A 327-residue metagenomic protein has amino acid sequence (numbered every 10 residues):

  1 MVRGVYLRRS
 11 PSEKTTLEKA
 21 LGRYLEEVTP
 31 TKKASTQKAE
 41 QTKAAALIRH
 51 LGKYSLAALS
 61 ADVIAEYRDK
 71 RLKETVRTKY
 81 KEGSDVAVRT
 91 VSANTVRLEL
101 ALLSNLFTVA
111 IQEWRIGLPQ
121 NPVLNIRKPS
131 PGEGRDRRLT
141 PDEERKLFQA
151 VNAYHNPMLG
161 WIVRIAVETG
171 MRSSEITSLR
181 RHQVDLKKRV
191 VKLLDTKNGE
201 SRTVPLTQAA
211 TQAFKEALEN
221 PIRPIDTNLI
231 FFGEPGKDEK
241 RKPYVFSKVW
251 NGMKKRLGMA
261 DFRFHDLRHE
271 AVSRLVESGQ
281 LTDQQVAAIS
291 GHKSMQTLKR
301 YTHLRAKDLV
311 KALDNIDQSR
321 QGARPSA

Functional and structural regions predicted by a protein language model:
M1-E66, T227: N-terminal DNA-binding module of tyrosine recombinases/phage integrases
A57-L72, G83, V123-R127: Short, conserved phosphate-binding/catalytic loop or strand-edge motifs used in phosphoryl-/nucleotidyl-transfer
R77-A93, R97-L102, Q112, I116-S173 (+5 more regions): Basic, Lys/Arg- and aromatic-enriched nucleic-acid-binding interface segment
N94, Q112, R164, E168-E175 (+2 more regions): C-terminal catalytic core of tyrosine-transesterase DNA break-rejoin enzymes
R138, D195-G199, A209, D283 (+1 more regions): Catalytic-site neighborhood detector that most strongly recognizes the C-terminal catalytic loop/helix of tyrosine
D142, K188, T207-A260: Active-site/catalytic core of tyrosine-dependent DNA strand-transfer enzymes
Q149, K188, E216-I225, G233-K237 (+2 more regions): C-terminal secondary-structure termini that scaffold catalytic or DNA-interacting sites
Q183-V190, D261, Q280-R300, K311 (+1 more regions): Short, polar N-cap/turn motifs at the start of nucleic acid-interacting alpha helices
